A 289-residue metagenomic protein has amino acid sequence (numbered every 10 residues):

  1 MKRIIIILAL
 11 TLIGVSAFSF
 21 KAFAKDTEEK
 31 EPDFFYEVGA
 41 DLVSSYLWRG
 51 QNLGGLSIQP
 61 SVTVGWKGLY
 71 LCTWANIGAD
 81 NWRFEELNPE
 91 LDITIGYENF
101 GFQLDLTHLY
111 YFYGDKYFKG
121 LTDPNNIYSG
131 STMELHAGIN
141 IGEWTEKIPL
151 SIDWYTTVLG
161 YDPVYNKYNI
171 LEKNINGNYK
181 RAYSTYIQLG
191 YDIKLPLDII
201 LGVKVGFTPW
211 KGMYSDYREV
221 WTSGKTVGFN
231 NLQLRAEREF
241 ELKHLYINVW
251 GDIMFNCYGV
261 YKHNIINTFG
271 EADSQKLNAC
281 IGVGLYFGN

Functional and structural regions predicted by a protein language model:
M1-F35, G288-N289: Cleavable N-terminal export/targeting peptides
F20-D80: Short glycine/proline- and aromatic-enriched beta-strand/turn motifs that initiate or cap beta-hairpins
A24-F34, E98, K147, S151 (+1 more regions): Bimodal feature
E28, W48-G50, S61, N81-R83 (+6 more regions): Outer-membrane beta-barrel proteins
P32-F34, G54-I58, E85-L91, E98-F100 (+5 more regions): Residues that define the transmembrane beta-barrel architecture of outer-membrane proteins
V38-S44, V64, T73-I77, I93 (+5 more regions): Transmembrane beta-barrel strands of outer-membrane/channel proteins
G68, E143-P149, D153-A272, G284-N289: Outer-membrane beta-barrel transmembrane domain signature
L71-E98, L104-Y128, G259-Y261: Surface-exposed loop and membrane-interface regions of Gram-negative outer-membrane beta-barrel proteins
